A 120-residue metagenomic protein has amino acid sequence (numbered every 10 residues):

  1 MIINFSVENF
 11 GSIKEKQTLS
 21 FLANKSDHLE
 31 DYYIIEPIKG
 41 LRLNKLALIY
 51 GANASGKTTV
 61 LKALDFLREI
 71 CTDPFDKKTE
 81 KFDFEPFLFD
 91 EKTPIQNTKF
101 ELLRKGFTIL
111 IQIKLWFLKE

Functional and structural regions predicted by a protein language model:
M1-E120: P-loop NTPase switch/coupling surface
